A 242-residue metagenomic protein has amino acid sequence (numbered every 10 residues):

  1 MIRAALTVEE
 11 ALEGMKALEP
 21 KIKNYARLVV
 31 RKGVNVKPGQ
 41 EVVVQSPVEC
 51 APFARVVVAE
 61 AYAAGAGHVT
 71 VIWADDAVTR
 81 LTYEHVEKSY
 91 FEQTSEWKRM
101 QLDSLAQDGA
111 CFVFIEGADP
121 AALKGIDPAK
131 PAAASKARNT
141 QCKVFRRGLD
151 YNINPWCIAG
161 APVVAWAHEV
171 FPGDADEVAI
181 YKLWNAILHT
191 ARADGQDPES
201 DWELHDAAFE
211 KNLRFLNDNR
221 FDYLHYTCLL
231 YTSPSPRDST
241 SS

Functional and structural regions predicted by a protein language model:
K16-E19, V48-P52: Metallocofactor- and cofactor-centric catalytic cores in central/energy metabolism, strongly enriched
K16-V29, V34: N-terminal basic/disordered segments at the start of proteins
V29, V48-A51, A77-Y223: Buried, small/hydrophobic-residue-enriched core segments of structured protein domains
S46, R55-Y90: An N-terminal, globular interaction/scaffold subdomain
Y231-D238: Conserved small/polar residues in nucleotide/adenosyl-binding loops
